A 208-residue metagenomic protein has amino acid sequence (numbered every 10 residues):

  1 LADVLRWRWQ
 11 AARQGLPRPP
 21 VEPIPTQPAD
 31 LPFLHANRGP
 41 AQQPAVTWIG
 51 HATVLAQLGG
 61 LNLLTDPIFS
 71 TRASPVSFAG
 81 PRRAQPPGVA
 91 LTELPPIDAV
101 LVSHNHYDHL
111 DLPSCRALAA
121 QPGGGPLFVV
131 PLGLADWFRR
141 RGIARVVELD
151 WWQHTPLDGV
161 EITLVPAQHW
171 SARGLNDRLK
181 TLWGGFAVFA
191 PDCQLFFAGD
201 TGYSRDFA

Functional and structural regions predicted by a protein language model:
L1-E93, V188-G199: Metallo-beta-lactamase
G50, P131-W137, D150-W152: Short, polar loop motifs at secondary-structure junctions
L61-L63, A99, L127, V160 (+1 more regions): Structural motif
P67-F69, N105, A167-H169, G199-T201: Active-site metal-binding loops of divalent metal-dependent hydrolases
S77-V129, R145-V147: Active-site metal-binding motif and surrounding structural segment of the metallo-beta-lactamase
H106-L110, A135-F138, Q153-P156, W170-A172 (+1 more regions): Active-site environment of divalent metal-dependent phosphoester hydrolases
P113, S171-A208: Active-site-proximal loop/helix segments of hydrolase catalytic cores
L127, R139-D158: Binuclear metal-ion centers of metallo-dependent hydrolases, dominated by the metallo-beta-lactamase
